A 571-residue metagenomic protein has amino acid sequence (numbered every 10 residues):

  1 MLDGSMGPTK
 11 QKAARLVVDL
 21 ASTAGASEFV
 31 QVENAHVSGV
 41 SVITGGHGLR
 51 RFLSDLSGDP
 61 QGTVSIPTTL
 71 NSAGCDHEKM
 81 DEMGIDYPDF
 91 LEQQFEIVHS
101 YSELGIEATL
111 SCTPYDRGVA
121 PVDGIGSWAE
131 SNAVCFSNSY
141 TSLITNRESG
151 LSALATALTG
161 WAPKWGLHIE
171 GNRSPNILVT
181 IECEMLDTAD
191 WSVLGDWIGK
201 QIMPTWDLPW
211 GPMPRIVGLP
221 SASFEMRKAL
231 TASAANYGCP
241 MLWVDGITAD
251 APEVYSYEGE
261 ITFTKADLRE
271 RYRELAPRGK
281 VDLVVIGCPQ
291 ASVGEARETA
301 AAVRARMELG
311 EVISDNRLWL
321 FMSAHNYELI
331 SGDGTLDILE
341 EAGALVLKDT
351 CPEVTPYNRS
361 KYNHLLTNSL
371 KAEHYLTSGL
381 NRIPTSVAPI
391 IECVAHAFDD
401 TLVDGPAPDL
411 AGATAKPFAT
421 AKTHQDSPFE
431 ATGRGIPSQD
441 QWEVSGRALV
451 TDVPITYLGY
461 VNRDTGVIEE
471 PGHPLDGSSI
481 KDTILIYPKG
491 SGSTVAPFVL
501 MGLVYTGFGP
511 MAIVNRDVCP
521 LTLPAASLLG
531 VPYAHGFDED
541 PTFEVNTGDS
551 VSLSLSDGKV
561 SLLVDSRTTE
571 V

Functional and structural regions predicted by a protein language model:
M1-A419, H424-D426, E470, S491: Non-transmembrane, aqueous-exposed alpha-helical and coiled segments at domain scale
R304-G379, P428-V444, A448-S561: Feature captures the catalytic cores and cofactor-binding loops of soluble hydro-lyases/lyases that act on carboxylate
L402-T432, P437, L555-K559, L563-V571: Intein/HINT protein-splicing elements and their conserved insertion hotspots or analogous self-processing inserts
